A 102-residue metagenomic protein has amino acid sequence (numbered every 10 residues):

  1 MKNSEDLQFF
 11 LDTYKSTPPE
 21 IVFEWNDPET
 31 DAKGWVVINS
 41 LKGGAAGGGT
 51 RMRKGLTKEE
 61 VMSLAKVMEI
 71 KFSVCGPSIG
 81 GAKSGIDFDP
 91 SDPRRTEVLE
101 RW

Functional and structural regions predicted by a protein language model:
M1-W102: N-terminal ligand-binding/catalytic initiation module
